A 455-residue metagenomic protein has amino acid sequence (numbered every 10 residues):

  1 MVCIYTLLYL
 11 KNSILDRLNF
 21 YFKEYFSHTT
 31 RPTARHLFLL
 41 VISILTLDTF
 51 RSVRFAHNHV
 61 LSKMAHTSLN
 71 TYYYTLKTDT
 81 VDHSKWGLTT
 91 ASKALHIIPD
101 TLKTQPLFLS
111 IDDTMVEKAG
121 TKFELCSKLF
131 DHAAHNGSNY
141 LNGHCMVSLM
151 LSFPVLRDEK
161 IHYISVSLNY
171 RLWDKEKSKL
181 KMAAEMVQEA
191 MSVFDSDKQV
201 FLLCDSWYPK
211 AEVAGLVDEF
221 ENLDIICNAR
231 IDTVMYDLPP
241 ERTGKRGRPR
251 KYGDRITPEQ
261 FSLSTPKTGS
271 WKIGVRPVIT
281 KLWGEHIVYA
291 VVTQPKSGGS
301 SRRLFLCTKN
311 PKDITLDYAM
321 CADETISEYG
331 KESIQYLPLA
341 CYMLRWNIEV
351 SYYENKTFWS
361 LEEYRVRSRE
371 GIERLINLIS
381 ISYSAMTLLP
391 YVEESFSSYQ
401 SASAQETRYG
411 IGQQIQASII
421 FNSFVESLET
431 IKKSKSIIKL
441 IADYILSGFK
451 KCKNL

Functional and structural regions predicted by a protein language model:
V2-Y25, K122, E159-L455: Single, function-defining residue in the core of a domain
Y25, T29-T33, D48-T121, A214 (+2 more regions): Electropositive nucleic-acid engagement tracts
S27-L37, N136-N142, R365-I376: Structural motif
L37-D48: Short, amphipathic alpha-helical "recognition" segments used to contact nucleic acids or chromatin
S43, K77-K160, L168, P266 (+1 more regions): Active-site-proximal, Lys/Arg-enriched surface segment that forms a nucleic-acid-binding/basic interface patch
H59, S152, S384-L388: Active-site catalytic microenvironments for nucleophilic, acid-base chemistry
